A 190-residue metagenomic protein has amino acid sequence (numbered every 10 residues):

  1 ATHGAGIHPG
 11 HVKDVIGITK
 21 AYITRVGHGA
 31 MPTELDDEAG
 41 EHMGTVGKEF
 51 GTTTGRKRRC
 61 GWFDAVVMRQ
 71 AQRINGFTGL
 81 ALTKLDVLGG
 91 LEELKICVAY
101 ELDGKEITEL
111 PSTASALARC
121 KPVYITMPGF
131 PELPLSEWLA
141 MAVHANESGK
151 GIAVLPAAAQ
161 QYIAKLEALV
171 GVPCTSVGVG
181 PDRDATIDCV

Functional and structural regions predicted by a protein language model:
A1-V190: Non-transmembrane, aqueous-exposed alpha-helical and coiled segments at domain scale
